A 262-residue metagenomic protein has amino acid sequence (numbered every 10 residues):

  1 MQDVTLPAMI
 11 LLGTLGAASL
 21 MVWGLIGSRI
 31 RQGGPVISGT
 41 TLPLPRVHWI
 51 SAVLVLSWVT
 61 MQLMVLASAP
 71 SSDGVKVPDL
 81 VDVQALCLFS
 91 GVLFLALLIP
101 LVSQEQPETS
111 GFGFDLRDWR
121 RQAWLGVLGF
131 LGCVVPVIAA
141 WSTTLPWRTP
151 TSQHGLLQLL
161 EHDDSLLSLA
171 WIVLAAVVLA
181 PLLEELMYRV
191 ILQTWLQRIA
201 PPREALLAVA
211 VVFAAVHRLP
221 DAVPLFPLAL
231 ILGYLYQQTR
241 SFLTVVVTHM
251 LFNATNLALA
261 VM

Functional and structural regions predicted by a protein language model:
M1-G111, L116, R121, A254-M262: N-terminal, membrane-interfacial amphipathic/helix-forming hydrophobic leader that caps and precedes the first
V55-L66, C133-I138, A210-R218, L251-A258: Aromatic-anchored segments of alpha-helical transmembrane domains
V65-F89, I99-A180, R198: Juxtamembrane helix-loop-helix connectors linking adjacent transmembrane helices in multi-pass membrane enzymes
L88-L93, L174, V223-P227, I231: Membrane-embedded alpha-helical segments of multi-pass membrane proteins, especially the transmembrane helices
T109, R189, Q193, A229-G233: Interfacial helix-capping/hinge residues at the ends of transmembrane alpha-helices
D118-L125, L183-L207, Q237-S241: Membrane-interface helix/loop boundary segments of multi-pass membrane proteins
L182-M187, I191-L192, L219, L251-T255: Active-site His/Glu-centered metal-binding helix of metallohydrolases
R203-M262: Functionally important transmembrane alpha-helices
